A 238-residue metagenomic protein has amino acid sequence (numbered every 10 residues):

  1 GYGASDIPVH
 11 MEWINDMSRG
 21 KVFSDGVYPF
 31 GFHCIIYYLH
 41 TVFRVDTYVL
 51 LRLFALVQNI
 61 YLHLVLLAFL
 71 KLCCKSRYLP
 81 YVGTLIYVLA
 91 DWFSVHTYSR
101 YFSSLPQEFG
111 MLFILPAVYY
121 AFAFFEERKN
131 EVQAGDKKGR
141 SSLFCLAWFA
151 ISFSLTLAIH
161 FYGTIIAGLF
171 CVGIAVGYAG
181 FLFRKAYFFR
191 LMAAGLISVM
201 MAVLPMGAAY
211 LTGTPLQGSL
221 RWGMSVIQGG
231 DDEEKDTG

Functional and structural regions predicted by a protein language model:
G1-G238: Membrane-embedded transmembrane-helix bundle of lipid-linked glycan/lipid transferases
